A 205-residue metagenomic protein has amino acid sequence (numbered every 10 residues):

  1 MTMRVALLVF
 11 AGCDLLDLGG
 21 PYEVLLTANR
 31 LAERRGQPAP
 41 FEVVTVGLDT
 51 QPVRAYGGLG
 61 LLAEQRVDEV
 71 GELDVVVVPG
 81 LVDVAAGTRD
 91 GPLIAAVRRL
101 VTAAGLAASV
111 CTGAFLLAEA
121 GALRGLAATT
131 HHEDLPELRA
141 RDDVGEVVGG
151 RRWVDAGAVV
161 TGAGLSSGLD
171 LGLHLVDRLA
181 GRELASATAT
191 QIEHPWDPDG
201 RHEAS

Functional and structural regions predicted by a protein language model:
M1-A107, L117-E119, P136, V148-G150 (+1 more regions): Extended, subdomain-level signal for the structured scaffold at the beginning of enzyme domains
V9, T130, A163: Small/polar loops that bind or transfer phosphate-bearing groups
A107-A108, T129, V148, V160: Structural detector of well-ordered beta-strand residues that form the stable sheet scaffold of enzyme domains
A122-A140: Short, glycine-/small-residue-rich phosphate/pyrophosphate-handling segment
R141-E146: A structural motif
V147-A163: Amphipathic alpha-helical segments enriched in hydrophobic/aromatic residues interleaved with Lys/Arg
G164-G168: Short acidic alpha-helix initiation/capping motifs at coil-to-helix transition points, especially at protein N-termini
